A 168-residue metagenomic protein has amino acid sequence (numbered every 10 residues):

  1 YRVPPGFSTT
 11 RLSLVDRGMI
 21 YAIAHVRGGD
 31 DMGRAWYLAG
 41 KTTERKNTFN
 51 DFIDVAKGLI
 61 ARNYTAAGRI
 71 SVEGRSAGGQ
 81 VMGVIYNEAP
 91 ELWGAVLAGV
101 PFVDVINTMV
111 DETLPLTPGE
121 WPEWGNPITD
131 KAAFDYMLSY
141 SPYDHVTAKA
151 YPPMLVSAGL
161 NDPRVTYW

Functional and structural regions predicted by a protein language model:
Y1-T9: Short, surface-exposed "cap/lid" segments of acyl-processing enzymes
S8-R17, I23-W168: Active-site-proximal cap/loop segments of hydrolase catalytic domains
